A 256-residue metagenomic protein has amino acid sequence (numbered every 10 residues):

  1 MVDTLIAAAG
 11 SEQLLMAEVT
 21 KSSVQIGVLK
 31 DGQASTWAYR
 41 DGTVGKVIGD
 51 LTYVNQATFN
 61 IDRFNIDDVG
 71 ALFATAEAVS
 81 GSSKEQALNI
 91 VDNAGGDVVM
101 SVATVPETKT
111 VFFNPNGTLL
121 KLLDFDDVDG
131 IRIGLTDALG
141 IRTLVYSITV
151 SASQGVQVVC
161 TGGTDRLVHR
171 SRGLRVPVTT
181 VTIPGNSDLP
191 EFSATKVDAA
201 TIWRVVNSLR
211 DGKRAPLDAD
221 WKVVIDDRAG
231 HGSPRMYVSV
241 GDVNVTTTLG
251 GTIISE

Functional and structural regions predicted by a protein language model:
M1-V47, L123-Q157: Extracytoplasmic low-complexity, Pro/Thr/Ser/Ala/Gly-rich segments that lie immediately after a secretion/anchoring
I6-Q13, Y53-F59, S82-D97, D127-I131 (+2 more regions): A cross-kingdom feature marking solvent-exposed beta-strand/loop segments within repeated, beta-rich binding/scaffold
E12-Q25, V79-G95, T149-S151, D211-A229: DNA polymerase processivity clamps
E18-N60, F64, T161-N186: Solvent-exposed, non-transmembrane segments of extracytoplasmic/periplasmic domains
I26, N93, V98-T104, V156-V159 (+1 more regions): Conserved histidines in hydrophobic membrane contexts and catalytic metal-binding motifs
V47-S83, T179-D218: Long, charged/polar, surface-exposed segments that mediate recognition or autoinhibition
A71-G117: Extended, hydrophobic interaction surfaces within ordered domains
M100-R142, V176, I183-S187, A200 (+2 more regions): Extracellularly exposed regions in secreted/surface proteins, prominently low-complexity, repeat-rich
